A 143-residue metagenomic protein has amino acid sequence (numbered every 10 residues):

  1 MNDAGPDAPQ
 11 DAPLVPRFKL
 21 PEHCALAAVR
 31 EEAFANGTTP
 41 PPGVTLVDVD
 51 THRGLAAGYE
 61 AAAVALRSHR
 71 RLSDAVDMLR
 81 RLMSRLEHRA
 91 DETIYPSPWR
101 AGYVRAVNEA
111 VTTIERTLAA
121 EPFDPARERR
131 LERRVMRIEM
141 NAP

Functional and structural regions predicted by a protein language model:
M1-L14, P143: Actinobacteria-biased recognition of intrinsically disordered, low-complexity terminal regions
P13-N36, L55, R71-E87: Short amphipathic alpha-helical heptad-repeat segments
A35, A63, R67, M83 (+3 more regions): A structural signal for well-ordered alpha-helices, especially hydrophobic packing surfaces of coiled-coils
G37-V49, R67-L72, D91-V104, L118-A126: Charged, low-complexity interaction regions
D50, G54-A61, D74, M78 (+3 more regions): Alpha-helical oligomerization interfaces
A120-P143: Short, charged, intrinsically disordered terminal tails
